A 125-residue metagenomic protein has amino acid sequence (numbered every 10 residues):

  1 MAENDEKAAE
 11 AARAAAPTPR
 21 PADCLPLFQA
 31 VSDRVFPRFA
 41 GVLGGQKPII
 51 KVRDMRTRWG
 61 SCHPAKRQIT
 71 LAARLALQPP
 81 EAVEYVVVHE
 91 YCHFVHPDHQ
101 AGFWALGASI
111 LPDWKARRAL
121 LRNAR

Functional and structural regions predicted by a protein language model:
M1-Y85, F94-R125: Active-site-proximal or metal-binding-adjacent scaffold patches in catalytic folds
E90: Walker B catalytic acidic pair
